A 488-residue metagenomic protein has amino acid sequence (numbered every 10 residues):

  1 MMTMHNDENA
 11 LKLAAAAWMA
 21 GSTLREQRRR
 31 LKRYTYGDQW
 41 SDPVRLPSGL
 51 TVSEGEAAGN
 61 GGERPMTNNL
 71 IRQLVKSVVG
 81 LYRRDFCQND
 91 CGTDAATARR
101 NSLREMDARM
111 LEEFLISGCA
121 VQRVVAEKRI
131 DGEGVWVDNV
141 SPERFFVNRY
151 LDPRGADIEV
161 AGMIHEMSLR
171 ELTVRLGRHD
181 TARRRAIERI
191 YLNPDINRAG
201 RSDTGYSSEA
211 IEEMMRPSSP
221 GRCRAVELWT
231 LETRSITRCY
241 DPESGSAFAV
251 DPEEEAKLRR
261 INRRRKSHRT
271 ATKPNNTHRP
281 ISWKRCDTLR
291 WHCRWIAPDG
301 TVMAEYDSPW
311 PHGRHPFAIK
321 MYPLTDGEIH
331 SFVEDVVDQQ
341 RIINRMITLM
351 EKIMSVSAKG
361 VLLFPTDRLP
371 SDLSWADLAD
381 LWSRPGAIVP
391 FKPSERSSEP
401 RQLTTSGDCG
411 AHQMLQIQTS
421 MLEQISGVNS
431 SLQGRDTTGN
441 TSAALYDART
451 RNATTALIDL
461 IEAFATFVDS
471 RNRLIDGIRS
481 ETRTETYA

Functional and structural regions predicted by a protein language model:
M1-A488: Extended alpha-helical, oligomerization-prone segments that build pores/tubes and scaffolds
